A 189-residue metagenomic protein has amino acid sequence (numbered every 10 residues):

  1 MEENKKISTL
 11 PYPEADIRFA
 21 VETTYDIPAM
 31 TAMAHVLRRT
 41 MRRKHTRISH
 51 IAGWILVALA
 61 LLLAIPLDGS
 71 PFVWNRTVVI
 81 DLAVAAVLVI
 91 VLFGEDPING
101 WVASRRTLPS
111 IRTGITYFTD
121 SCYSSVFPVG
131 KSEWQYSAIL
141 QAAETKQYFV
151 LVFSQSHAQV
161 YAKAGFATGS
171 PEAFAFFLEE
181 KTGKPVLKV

Functional and structural regions predicted by a protein language model:
E2, Y148-V189: A membrane-cytosol interface segment of integral membrane proteins
E2-A60, A64: N-terminal membrane-targeting/pre-transmembrane regions
R42-P109: Alpha-helical transmembrane spans
V91-E133: Conserved beta-hairpin
I115-T116, A138-L140, A164: Hydrophobic/aromatic beta-strand elements that line small-molecule binding cavities or substrate pockets in beta-rich
Y117-F118, E144, F153: Generic beta-strand structural signal
Y123-S124, S132-F149: Phosphoinositide-dependent membrane-docking surfaces
K131-E133, L140-A142, S156-Q159, A167: Short, surface-exposed beta-strand-loop junctions and turns on beta-sheet-rich folds
